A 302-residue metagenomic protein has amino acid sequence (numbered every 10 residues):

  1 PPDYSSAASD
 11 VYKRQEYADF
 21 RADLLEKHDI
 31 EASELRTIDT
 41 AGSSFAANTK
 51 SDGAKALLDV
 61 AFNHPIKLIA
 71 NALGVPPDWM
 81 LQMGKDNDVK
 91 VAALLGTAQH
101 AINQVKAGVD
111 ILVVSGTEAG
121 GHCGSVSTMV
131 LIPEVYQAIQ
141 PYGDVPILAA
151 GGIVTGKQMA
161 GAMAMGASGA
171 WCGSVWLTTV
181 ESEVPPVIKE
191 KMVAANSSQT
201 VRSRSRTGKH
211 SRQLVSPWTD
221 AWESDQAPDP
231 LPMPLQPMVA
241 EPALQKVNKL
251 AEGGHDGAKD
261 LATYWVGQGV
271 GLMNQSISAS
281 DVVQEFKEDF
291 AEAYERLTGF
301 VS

Functional and structural regions predicted by a protein language model:
P1-A8, Y12: Single conserved hydrophobic/aromatic residue that forms the stacking wall/gate of nucleotide- or nucleobase-binding
P2, N48, H122, M273 (+1 more regions): Charge-dense, low-complexity intrinsically disordered segments
D3, I69, V154, N274: Glycosyltransferase donor-binding loop in the core domain
D10-L148, G156-K157, G161-M165: Alpha/beta enzyme core
N71, A149-A150, C172, T179: Thr-Gly-centered strand-to-loop micro-motif
Q137-G143, G156-S302: Alpha/beta catalytic cores of nucleotide-metabolism and tRNA/nucleoside-modifying enzymes
